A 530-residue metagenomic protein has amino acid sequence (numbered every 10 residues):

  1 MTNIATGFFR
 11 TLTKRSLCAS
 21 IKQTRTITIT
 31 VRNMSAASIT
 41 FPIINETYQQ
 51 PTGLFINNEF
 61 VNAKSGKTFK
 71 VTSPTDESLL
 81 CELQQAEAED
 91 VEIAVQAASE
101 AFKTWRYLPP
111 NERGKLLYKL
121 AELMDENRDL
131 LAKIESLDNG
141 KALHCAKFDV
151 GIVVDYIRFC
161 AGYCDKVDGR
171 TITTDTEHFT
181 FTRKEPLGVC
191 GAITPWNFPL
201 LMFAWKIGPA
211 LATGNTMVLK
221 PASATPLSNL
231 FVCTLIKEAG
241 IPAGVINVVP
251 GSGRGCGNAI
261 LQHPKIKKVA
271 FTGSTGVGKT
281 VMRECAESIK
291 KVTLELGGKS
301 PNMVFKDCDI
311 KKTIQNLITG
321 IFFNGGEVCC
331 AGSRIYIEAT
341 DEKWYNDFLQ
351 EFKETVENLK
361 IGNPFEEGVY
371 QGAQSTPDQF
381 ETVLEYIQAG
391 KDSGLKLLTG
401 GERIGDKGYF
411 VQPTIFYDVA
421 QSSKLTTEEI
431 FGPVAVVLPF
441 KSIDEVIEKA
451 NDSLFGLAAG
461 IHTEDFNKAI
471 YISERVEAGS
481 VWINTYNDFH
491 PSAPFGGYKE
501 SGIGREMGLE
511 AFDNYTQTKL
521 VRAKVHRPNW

Functional and structural regions predicted by a protein language model:
M1-A37: N-terminal mitochondrial targeting presequence
N3-G7, I27, N33-M34, S78-E82 (+6 more regions): Conserved C-terminal structural/oligomerization subdomain of aldehyde/semialdehyde dehydrogenase
V31-T75: Hydrophobic face of amphipathic alpha-helices that form TPR/SEL1-like repeat modules and related alpha-solenoid
E77, R113, E135, I157 (+9 more regions): Residue-level signal for inorganic ion chemistry
S78-V167, E177: Glycine-rich loop-to-alpha-helix module at the N-terminal edge of alpha/beta enzyme cores
L80-A86, A101-Y107, A192, N302-F305 (+5 more regions): Short, well-ordered beta-strand elements within core beta-sheets of diverse protein domains
D168-K312, F440: Rossmann-like NAD(P) dinucleotide-binding subdomain of oxidoreductase/dehydrogenase enzymes
G276-A420, I483, N529-W530: ALDH superfamily catalytic-core signature
